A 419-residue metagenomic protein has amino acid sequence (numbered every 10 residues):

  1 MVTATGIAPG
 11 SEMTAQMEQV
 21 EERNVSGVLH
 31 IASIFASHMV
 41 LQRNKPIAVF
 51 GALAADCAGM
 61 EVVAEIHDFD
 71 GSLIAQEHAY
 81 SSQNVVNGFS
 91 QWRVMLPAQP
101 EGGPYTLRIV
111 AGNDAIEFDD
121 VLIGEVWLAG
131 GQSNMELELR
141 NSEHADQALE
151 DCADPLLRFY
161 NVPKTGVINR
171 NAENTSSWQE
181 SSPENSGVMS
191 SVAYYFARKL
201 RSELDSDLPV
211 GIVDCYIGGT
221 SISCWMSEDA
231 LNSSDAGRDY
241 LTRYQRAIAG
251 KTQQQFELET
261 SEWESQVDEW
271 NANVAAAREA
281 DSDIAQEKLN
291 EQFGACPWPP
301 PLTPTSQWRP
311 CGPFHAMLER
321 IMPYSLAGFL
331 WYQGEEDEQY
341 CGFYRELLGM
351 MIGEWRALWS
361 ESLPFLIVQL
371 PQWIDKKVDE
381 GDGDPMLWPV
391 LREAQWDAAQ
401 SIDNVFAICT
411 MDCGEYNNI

Functional and structural regions predicted by a protein language model:
V2-I419: Cell-envelope and extracellular/periplasmic
